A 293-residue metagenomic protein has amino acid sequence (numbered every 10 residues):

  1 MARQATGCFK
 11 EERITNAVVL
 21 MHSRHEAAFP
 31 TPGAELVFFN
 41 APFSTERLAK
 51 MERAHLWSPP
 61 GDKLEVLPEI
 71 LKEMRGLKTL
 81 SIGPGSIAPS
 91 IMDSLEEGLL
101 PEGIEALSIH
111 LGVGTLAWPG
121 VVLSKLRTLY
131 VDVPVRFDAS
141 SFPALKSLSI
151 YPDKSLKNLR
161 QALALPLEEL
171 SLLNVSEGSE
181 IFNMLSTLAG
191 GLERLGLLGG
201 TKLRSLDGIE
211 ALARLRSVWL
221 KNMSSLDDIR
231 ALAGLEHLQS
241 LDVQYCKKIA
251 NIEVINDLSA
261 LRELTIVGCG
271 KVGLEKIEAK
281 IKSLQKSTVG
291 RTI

Functional and structural regions predicted by a protein language model:
A2-R3, F9: SEC14/CRAL-TRIO lipid-binding/transfer domains and related phosphoinositide-recognition modules that form deep
G7, I14-F43, K50-L71, G76-A139 (+7 more regions): Concave beta-strand-loop units of leucine-rich repeat
I255: Serine-hydrolase catalytic core
